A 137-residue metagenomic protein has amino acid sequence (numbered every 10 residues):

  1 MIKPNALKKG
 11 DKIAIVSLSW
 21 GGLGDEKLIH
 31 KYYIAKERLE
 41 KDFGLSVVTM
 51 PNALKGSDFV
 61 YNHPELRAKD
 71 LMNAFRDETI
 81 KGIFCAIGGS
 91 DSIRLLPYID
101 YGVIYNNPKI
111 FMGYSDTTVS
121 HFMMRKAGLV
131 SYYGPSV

Functional and structural regions predicted by a protein language model:
M1-T79: ATP/NTP phosphate-donor binding region
V60-V137: Active-site histidine-anchored catalytic micro-motif
